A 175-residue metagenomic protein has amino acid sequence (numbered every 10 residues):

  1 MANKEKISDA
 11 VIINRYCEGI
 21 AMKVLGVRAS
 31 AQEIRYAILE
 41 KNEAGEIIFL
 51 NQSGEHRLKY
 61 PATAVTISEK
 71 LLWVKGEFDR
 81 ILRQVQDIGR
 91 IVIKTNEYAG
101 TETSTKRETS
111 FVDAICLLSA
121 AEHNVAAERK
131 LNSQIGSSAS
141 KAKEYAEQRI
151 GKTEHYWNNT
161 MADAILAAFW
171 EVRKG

Functional and structural regions predicted by a protein language model:
A2-E5, D9-V11: Acidic, Ala/Val/Gly-enriched low-complexity intrinsically disordered segments
I12-V24, Q32-G175: Phosphate- and other anionic-substrate recognition elements at nucleic-acid/protein interfaces
R28: Conserved catalytic-loop position in the HRD/HxD motif
